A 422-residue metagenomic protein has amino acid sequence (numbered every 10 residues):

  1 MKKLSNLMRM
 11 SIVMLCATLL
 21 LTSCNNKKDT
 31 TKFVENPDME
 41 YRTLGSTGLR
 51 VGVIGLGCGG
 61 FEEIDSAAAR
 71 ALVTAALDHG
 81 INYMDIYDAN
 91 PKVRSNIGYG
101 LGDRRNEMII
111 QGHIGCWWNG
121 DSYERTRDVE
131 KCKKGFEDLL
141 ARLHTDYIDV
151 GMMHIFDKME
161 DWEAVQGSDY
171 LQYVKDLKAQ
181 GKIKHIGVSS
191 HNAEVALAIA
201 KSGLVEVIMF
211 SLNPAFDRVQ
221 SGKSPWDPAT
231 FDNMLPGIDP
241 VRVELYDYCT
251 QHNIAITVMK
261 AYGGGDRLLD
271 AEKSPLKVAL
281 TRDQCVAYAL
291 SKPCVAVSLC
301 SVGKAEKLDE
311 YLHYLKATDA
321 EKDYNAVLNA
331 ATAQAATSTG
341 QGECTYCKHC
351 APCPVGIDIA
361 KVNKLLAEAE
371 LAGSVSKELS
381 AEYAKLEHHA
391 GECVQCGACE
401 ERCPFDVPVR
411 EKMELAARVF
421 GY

Functional and structural regions predicted by a protein language model:
M1-I12: Bacterial N-terminal signal peptides that target proteins for export
L19-S23: C-terminal motif of bacterial Sec signal peptides marking the signal peptidase cleavage site
C24-G112, Y173: N-terminal binding-site loop/beta-alpha segment at the start of enzyme catalytic domains that lines or forms
L44, L56, M84, I97 (+10 more regions): Conserved, mostly hydrophobic/aromatic
G57-A67, I114-K131, D270-A279: Active-site mouth loops of central-metabolism enzymes
L77, T230-M234, P240-Y422: Structured C-terminal cap/extension of enzyme domains
A89, D103-E130, H154-D157: Structural motif corresponding to the early beta-alpha repeats
E124-T257: Glycine/proline-rich, positively charged, aromatic-decorated active-site loop/lid region on the catalytic face
